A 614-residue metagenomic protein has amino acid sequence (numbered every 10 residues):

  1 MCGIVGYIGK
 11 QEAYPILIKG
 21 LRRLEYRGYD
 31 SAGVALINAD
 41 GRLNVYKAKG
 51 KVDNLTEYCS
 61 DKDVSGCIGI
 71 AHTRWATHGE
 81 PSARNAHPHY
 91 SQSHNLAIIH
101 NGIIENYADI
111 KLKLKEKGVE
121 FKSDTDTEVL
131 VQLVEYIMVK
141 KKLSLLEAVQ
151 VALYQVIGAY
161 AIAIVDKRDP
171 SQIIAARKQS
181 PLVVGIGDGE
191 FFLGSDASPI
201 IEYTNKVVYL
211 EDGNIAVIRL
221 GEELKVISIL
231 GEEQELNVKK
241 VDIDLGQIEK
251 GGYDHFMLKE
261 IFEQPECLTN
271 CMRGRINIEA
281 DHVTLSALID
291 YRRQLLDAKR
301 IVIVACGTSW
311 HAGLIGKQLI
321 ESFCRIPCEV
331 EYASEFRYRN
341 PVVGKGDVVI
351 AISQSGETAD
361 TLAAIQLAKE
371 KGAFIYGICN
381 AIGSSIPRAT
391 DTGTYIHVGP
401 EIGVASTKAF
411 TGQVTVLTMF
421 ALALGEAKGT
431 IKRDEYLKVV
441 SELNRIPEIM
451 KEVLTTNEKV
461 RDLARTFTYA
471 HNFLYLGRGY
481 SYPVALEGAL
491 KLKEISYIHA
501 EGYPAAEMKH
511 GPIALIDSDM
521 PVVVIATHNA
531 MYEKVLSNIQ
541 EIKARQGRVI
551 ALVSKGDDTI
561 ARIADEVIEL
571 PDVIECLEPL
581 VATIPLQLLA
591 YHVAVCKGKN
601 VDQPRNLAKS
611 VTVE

Functional and structural regions predicted by a protein language model:
M1-D254, T269-R300, Y338, R433 (+3 more regions): Conserved short alpha-helical segments that host acidic/polar catalytic motifs at enzyme active sites
I68, L96, R300-V302, V348 (+3 more regions): Structural motif
A71-R84, E279-R292, G316-I352, T358 (+1 more regions): Glycine-rich oxoanion-binding loops at beta->alpha junctions
P88-Y90, V165, I174-A175, V207-V208 (+13 more regions): Replace "in large, NTP-powered and nucleic-acid-processing enzymes" with "in large, NTP-powered factors and other
V156-E190, L463, T468-E494, M531 (+1 more regions): Acidic/histidine-rich
M257, R548, A561-I563, V573-E614: Generic C-terminus detector
Q264-V302, T392-P521, A594-E614: Active-site phosphate/pyrophosphate-binding segments
L296-K438, E442-R445, I525-E566, L589 (+1 more regions): Glycine-rich phosphate-binding loops that contact phosphosugars or nucleotide phosphates
